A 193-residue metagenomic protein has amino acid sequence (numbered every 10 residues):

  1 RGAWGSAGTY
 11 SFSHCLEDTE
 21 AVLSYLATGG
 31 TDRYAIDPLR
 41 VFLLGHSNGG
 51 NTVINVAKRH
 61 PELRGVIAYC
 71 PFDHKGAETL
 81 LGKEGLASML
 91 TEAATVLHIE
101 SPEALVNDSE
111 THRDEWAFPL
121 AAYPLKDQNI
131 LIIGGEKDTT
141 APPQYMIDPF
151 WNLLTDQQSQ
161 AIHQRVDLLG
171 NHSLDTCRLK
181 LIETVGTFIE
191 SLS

Functional and structural regions predicted by a protein language model:
R1-A7: Conserved alpha/beta-hydrolase
Y10-Y34: Alpha/beta-hydrolase active-site loop
Y25-L26, T184-L192: C-terminal alpha-helix
R33-S47: Alpha/beta-hydrolase fold nucleophile elbow
T52-V56: Hydrolases whose catalytic domains are alpha/beta-hydrolase-1, hotdog thioesterase, or metallo-beta-lactamase-like
K58-L105: Hydrolase active-site cap/lid region
L105-F188: Serine-hydrolase catalytic core
